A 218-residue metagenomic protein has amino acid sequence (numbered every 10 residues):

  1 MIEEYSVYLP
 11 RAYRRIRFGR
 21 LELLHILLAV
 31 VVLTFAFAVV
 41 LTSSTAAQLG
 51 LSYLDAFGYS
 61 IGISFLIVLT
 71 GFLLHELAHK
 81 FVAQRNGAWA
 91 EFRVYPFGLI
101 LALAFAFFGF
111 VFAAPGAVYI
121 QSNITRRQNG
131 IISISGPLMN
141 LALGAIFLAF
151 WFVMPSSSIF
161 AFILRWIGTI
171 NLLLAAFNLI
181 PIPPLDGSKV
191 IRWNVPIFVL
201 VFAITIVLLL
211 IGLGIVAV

Functional and structural regions predicted by a protein language model:
M1-V218: Hydrophobic transmembrane alpha-helices and their immediate loop junctions in multi-pass integral membrane proteins
